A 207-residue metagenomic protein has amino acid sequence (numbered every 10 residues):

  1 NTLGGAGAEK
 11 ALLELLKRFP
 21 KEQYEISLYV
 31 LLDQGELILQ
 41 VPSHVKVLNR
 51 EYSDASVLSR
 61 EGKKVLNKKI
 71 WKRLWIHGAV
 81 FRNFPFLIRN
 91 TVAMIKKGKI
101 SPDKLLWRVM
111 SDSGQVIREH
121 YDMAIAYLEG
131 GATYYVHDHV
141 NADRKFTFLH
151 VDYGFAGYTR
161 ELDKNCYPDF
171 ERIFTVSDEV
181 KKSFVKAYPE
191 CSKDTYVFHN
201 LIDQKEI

Functional and structural regions predicted by a protein language model:
N1, L128-E129, L149-D152, H199-N200: Histidine-centered beta-alpha loop that forms part of the nucleotide-sugar donor binding/catalytic region in diverse
A8-F19, D33-Q40: Short amphipathic alpha-helix
K21, R118, D138-A142, K164-D169 (+1 more regions): Short, conserved loop/helix-junction motifs that constitute active-site signature segments in enzyme catalytic cores
Y24-G98: N-terminal strand-loop element at the rim of the active site of nucleotide-sugar-dependent glycosyltransferases
P102, D112-E129: Short N-terminal targeting/anchoring amphipathic segment
I125, D169-D178: A short beta-strand/loop micro-motif in the catalytic core of glycosyltransferases that engages the nucleotide-sugar
G131-Y134, A142-T159, R172: A short, histidine- and acid-enriched strand-loop-helix "catalytic/donor-clamping" loop that lines the nucleotide-sugar
E179, L201: Carbohydrate-associated surface elements
